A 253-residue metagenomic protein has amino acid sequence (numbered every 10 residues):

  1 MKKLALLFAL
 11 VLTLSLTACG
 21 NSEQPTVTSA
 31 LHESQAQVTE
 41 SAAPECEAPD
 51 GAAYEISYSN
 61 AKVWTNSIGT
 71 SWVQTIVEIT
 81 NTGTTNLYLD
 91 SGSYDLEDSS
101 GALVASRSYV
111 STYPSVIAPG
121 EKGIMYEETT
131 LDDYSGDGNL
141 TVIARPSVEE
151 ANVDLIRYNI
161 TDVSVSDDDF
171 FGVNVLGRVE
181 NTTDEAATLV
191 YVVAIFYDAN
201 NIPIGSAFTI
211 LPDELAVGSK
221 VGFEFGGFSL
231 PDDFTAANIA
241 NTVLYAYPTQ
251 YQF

Functional and structural regions predicted by a protein language model:
M1-A5: Positively charged n-region of N-terminal signal peptides that target proteins for export
S15-A18: C-terminal motif of bacterial Sec signal peptides marking the signal peptidase cleavage site
G20-S22: Bacterial signal peptide processing site
A43-W72, I143-G172: Low-complexity, acidic Ser/Thr/Pro/Gly-rich terminal tails and inter-domain linkers that flank the onset of structured
I79-T84, V179-T183: Asparagine-centered strand-capping/turn motif at beta-strand->loop junctions
T84-L89, L103-V104, D184-L189, P203-I204: Short acidic/proline- and small/hydrophobic-mixed sequence motifs that coincide with surface turns and coil-to-beta
V104-D133, G205-D232: Intrinsically disordered, low-complexity Pro/Gly/Ser/Thr-rich segments with frequent PxxP/GP/PP motifs and embedded
L131-F170, S229-F253: Terminal connector regions
